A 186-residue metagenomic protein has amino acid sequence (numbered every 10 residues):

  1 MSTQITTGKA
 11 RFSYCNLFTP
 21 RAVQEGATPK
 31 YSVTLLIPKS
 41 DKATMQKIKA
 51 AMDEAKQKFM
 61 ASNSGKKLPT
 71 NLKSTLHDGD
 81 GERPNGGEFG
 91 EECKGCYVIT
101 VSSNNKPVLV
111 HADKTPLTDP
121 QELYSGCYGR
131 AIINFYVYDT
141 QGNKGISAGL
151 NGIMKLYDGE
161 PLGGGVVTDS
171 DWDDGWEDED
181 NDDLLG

Functional and structural regions predicted by a protein language model:
M1-V98: OB-fold ssDNA-binding interfaces and closely related basic DNA-contact patches used across DNA replication/repair
P20, A43-M45, P107-L109, L156-G164: Residues in flexible loops and secondary-structure boundaries
L36-P38, S102, N151: A structural detector for beta-sheet-dominated domains
A61-N143: Structured, beta-strand-rich domain cores that present glycine/charged loop surfaces used to bind extended ligands
T115-G186: Compact mixed alphabeta submodule
